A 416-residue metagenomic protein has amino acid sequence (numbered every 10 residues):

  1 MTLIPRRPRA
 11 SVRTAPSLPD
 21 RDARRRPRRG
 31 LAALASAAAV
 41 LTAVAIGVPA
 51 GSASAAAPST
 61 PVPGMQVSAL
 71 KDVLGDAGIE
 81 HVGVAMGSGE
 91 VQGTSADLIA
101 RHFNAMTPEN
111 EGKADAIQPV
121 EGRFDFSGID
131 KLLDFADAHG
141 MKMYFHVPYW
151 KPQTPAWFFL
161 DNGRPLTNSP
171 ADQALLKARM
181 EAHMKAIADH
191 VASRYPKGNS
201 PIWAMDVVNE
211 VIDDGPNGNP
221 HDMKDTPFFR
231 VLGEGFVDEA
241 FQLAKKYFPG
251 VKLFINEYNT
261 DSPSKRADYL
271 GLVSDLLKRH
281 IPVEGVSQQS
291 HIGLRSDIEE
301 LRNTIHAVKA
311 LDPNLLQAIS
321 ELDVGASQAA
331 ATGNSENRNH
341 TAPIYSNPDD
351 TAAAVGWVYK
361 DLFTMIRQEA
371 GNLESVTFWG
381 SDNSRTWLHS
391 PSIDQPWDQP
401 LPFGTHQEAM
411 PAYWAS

Functional and structural regions predicted by a protein language model:
T2-A56: Secretory targeting and sorting signals
P58-A105, E109: Boundary/entry segment of secreted carbohydrate-active catalytic domains
P61-A69, Q118, D161-N162, H190-R194 (+6 more regions): Aromatic-rich peripheral "rim/lid" segments of glycoside hydrolase catalytic domains that contact and position glycan
K71, R101-P119, S127-F254, Y258-T260 (+3 more regions): Substrate-binding cleft and catalytic face of glycoside hydrolase catalytic domains, especially the flexible beta-alpha
V84-A96, A114-S127, I212-P216, P220 (+4 more regions): Acidic-and-aromatic substrate-binding clefts and catalytic sites of carbohydrate-active enzymes
M86-H102, I129, M180-H190, S264-L276 (+2 more regions): Short, acidic/polar
F158-K177, P263-L277, H389-L401: Short, electropositive alpha-helical surface patch
N259-E284, T304, A331, S384-W387: Substrate-binding cleft/loops of secretory-pathway carbohydrate-active enzymes
